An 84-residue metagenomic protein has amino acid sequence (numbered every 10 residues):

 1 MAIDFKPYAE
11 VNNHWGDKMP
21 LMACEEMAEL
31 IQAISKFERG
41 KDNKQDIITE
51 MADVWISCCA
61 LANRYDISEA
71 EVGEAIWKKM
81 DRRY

Functional and structural regions predicted by a protein language model:
M1-Y84: Flexible "arm" and connector segments at domain edges
